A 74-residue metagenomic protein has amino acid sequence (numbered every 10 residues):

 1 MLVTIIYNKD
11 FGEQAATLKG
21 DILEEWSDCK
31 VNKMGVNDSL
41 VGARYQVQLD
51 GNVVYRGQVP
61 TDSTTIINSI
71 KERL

Functional and structural regions predicted by a protein language model:
M1, S27-C29, A43: Residue-level signal for beta-strand positions within conserved beta-sheet cores that form or flank
M1-E25: Local sequence-structure signature of Cys/Sec-based thiol-disulfide redox active-site neighborhoods
L2-T4, K30, Q48: Ser/Thr- (and often Asn-) enriched beta-sheet segments in non-cytosolic proteins
L18, S27-D28, N32-D38: Compositionally biased, charge-rich low-complexity tracts
I22-W26, D50-V53: Short, low-complexity, polar/charged sequence segments that are solvent-exposed and flexible
S39-L49: Structural micro-motif
N52-L74: Non-catalytic, surface beta->alpha helical segment in thiol-disulfide oxidoreductase systems
